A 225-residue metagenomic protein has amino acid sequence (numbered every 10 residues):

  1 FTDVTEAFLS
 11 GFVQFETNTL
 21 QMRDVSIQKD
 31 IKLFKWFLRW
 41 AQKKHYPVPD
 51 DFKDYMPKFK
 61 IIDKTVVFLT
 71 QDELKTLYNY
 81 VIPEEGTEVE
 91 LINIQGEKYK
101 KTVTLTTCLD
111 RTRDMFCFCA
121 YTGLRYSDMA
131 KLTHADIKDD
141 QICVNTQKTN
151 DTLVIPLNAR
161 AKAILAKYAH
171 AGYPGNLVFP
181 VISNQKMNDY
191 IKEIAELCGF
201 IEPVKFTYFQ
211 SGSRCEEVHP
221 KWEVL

Functional and structural regions predicted by a protein language model:
F1-W40, K58: Short, Lys/Arg-enriched alpha-helical recognition elements, typified by the DNA-recognition helix
D3-E6, N79, K131, D139: Phosphate-coordinating loops and pocket residues in cytosolic domains that bind phosphorylated ligands
L9, F34, L38, M129 (+1 more regions): Short, basic/aromatic-rich helical patch in the C-terminal catalytic core of site-specific tyrosine
S10-T17, K35, R39, K75-I82 (+2 more regions): Amphipathic, well-packed alpha-helical segments that form the structural scaffold of globular domains
Q14-N18, K43, N79-T87, K131 (+3 more regions): Conserved helix-loop functional segments at active or binding sites
D24, Q28-D30, K43, P47-Y126 (+2 more regions): Basic, Lys/Arg- and aromatic-enriched nucleic-acid-binding interface segment
P57, T122, K131-K167: Conserved tyrosine-mediated DNA breakage-rejoining catalytic core shared by Y-recombinases
Q147-A166, Y173-E217, W222: C-terminal catalytic core of Y-nucleophile DNA break-rejoin enzymes
